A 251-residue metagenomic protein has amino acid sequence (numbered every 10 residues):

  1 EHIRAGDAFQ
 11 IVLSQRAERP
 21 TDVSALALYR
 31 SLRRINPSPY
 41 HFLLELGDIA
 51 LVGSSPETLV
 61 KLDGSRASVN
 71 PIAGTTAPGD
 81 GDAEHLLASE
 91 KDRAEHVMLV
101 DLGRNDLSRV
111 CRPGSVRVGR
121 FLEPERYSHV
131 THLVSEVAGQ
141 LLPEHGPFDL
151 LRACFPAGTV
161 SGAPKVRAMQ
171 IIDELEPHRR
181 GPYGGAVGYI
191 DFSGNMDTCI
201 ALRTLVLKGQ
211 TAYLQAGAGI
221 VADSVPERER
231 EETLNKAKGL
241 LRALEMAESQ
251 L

Functional and structural regions predicted by a protein language model:
E1-L251: Extended alpha-helical targeting/anchoring segments, especially N-terminal organellar/secretory targeting helices
